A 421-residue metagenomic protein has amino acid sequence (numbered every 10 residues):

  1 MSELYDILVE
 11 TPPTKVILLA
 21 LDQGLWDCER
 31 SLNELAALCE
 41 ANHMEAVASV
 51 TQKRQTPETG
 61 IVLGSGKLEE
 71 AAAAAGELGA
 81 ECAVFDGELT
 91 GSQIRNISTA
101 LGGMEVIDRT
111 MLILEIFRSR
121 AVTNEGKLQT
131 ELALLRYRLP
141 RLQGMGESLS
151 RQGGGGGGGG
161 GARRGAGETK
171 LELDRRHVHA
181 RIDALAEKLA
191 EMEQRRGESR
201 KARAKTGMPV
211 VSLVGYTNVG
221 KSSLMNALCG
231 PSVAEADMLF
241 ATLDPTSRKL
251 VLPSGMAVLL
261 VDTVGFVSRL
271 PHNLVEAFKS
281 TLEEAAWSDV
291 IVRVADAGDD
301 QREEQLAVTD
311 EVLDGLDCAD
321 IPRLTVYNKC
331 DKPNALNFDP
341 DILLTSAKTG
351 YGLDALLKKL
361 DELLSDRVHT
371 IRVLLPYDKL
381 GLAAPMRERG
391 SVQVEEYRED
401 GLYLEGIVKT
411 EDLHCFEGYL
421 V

Functional and structural regions predicted by a protein language model:
M1-I17, P140-V219, M225-N226, G230 (+3 more regions): C-terminal-of-GTPase-core extension/linker across diverse P-loop GTPases
M1-L114: N-terminal accessory targeting/assembly segments
S2-L4, R196, A202-P209, A227-L259 (+3 more regions): Switch I (effector-binding) loop of TRAFAC-class P-loop GTPase G-domains
S2-L8, E29-N33, T56-A73, T242-P245 (+2 more regions): Switch II of P-loop NTPase G domains
E10-T11, A75-E77, T242, L250-S254 (+5 more regions): Conserved catalytic network of the ASCE P-loop NTPase/AAA+ motor domain
D22-W26, R54, E58-I61, E88-G91 (+4 more regions): Conserved Switch II/interswitch segment of TRAFAC-class P-loop GTPases
T110-L114, L239-F240, A347-T349: Short, acidic/turn-prone active-site loops that include or flank metal/cofactor- and phosphate-binding residues
M111-T130: Short alpha-helix plus adjacent loop in nuclease-associated cores
